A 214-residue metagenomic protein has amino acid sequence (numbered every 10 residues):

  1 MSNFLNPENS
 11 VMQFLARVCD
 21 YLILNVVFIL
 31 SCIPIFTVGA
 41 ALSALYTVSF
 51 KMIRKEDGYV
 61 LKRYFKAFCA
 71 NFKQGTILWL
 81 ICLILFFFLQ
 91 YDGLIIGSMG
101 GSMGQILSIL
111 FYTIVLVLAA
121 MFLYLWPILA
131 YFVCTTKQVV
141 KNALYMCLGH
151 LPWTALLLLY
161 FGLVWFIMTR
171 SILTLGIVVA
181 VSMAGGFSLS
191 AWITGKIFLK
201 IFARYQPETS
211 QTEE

Functional and structural regions predicted by a protein language model:
M1-F111, L118-E214: Helix-coil boundary and N-terminal low-complexity module in membrane systems
